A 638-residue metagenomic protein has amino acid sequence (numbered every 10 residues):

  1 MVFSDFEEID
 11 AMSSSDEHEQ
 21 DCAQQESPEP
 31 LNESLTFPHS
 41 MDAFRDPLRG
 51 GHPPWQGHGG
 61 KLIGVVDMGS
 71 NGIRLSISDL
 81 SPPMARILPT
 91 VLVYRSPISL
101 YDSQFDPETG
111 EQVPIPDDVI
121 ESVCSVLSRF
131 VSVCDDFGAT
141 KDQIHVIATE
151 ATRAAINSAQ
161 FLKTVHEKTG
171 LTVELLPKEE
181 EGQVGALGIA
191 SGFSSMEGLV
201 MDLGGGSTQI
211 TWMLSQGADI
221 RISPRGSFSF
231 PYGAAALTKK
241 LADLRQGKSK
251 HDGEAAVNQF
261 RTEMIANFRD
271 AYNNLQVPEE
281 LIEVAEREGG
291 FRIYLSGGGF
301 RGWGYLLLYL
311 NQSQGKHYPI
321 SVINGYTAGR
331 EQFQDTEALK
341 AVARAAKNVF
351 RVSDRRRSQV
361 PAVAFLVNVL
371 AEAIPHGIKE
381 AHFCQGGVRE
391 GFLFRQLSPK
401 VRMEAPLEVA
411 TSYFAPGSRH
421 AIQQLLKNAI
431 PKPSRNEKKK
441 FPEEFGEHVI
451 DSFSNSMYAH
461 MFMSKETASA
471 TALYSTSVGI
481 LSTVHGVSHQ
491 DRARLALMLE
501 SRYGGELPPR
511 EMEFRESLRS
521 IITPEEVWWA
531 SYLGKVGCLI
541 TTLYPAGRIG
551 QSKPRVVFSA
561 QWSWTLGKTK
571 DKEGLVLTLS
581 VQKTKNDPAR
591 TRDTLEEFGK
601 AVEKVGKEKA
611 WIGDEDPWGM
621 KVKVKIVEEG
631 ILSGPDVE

Functional and structural regions predicted by a protein language model:
V2-L62, V66: Non-catalytic pre-domain segments flanking phosphatase-related domains
A43-Q56, E174-V200: Conserved phosphate-binding catalytic cores of ATP/NTP-utilizing and phosphoryl-transfer enzymes
D46, G57-H166, F268-L275, K583 (+3 more regions): Conserved phosphate-binding loops in N-terminal lobes of ATP-dependent enzymes of the actin/Hsp70/sugar-kinase
V66-G72, I189, M201-Q209, S215 (+2 more regions): A short acidic Gly-Thr/Ser loop motif
P82-L92, A218-F228, Y232: Beta-strand initiation motifs
E108-C124, S128, T169, L175-A190 (+2 more regions): Helical "lid/coupling" subdomains associated with nucleotide-phosphate turnover
A148-T152, G204-G206, F291-R301: Glycine-rich beta-strand-to-loop/alpha-helix junction loops that act as flexible
F193-P224, P361-V369: Phosphate-binding/catalytic loop of phosphoryl-transfer enzymes
